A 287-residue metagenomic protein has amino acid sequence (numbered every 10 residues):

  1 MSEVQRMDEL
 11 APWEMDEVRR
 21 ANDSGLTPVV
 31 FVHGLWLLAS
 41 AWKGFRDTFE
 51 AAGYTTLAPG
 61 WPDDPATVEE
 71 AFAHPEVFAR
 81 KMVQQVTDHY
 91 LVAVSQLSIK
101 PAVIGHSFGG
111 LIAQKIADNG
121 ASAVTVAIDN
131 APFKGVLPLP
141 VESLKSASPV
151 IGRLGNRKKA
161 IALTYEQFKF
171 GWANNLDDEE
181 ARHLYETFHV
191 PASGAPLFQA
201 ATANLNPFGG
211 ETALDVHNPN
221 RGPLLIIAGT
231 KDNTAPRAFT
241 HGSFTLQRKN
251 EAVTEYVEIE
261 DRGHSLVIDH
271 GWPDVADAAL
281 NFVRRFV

Functional and structural regions predicted by a protein language model:
E17, A21-E70: Short, surface-exposed "cap/lid" segments of acyl-processing enzymes
V30-W36, G60, H106-S107, A228-G229 (+1 more regions): The conserved beta1-alpha1 loop
Q84-P101: Conserved acidic catalytic loop of the alpha/beta-hydrolase fold
I104-G109, A113: Gly/Ala-rich beta-loop-alpha elbow adjacent to hydrolase catalytic centers
S122-K158, Q199-L205: Flexible "cap/lid" loop of the alpha/beta hydrolase fold
N220, I226-A228, D232: Short beta-strand/loop motif that positions the catalytic acidic residue of the alpha/beta-hydrolase fold
N233-G242: Conserved alpha/beta-hydrolase "acid-adjacent" motif
N250-V287: Catalytic active-site module of serine/aspartate enzymes centered on a nucleophile-bearing elbow/loop
